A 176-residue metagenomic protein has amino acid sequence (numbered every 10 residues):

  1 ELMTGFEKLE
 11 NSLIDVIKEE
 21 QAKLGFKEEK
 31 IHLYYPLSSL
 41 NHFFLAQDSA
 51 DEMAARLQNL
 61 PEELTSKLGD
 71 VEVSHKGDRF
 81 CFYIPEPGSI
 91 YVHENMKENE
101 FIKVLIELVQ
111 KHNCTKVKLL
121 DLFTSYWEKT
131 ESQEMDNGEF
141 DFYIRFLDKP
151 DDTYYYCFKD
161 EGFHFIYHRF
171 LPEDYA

Functional and structural regions predicted by a protein language model:
E1-G25, K97-E98: Short alpha-helical segments that sit at the start of domains
F26-Q47, E100-V109: Short glycine-rich, basic-tinged beta-strand/loop micro-motifs
L33-Y35, D78-P85, G138-L147: Generic recognition of long tandem-repeat/solenoid scaffolds
N41-V71: Charge-enriched amphipathic alpha-helical scaffolds
L64-N95: Charged low-complexity interaction tracts in eukaryotic proteins
E98-K118, L122-F123, P172-A176: Long, charged/polar, surface-exposed segments that mediate recognition or autoinhibition
C114-F158: A cross-family detector of function-defining hotspots
P150-A176: Intrinsically disordered, low-complexity regulatory segments enriched in Ser/Thr/Pro and charged residues
